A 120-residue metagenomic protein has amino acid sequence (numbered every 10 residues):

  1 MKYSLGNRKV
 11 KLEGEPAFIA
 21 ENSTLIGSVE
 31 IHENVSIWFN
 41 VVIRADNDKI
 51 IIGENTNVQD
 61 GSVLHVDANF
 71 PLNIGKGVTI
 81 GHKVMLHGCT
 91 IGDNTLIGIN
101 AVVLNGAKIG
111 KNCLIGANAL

Functional and structural regions predicted by a protein language model:
M1-A17: Extreme N-terminal tail/first-helix region
E15, A20-E21, I26-G27, H32-E33 (+13 more regions): Left-handed beta-helix
I50: A short, polar/charged loop-to-alpha-helix boundary motif
L120: Glycine/threonine-rich beta-strand-loop-alpha-helix active-site module that forms ligand/phosphate-binding
